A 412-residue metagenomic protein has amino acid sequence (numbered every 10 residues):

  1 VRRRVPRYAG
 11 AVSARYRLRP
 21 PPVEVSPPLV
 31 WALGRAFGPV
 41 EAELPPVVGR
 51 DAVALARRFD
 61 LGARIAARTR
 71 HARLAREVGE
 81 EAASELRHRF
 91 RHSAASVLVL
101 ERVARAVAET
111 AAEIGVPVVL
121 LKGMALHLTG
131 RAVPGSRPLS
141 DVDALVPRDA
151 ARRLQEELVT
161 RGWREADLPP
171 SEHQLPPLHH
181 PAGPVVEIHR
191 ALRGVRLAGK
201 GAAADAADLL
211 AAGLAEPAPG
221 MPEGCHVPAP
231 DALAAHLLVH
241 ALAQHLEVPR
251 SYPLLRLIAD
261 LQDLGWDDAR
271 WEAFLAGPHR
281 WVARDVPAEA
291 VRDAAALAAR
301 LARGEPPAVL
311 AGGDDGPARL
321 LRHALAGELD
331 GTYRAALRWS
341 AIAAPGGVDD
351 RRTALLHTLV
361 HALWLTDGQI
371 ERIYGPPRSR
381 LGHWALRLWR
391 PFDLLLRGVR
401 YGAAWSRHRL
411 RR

Functional and structural regions predicted by a protein language model:
R2-P6: Extreme N-terminal basic, low-complexity initiation segments that serve as generic localization/processing leaders
G10-S140, V146-R412: Conserved NTP-donor binding/palm subdomain of two-metal-ion nucleotidyltransferases/polymerases, i.e., the charged
